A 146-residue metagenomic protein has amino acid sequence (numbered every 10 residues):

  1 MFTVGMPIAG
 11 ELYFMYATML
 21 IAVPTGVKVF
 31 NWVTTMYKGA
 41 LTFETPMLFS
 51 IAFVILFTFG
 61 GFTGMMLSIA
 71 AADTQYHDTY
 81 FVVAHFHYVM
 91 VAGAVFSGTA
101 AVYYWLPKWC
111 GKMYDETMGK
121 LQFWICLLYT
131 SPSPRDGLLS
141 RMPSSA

Functional and structural regions predicted by a protein language model:
M1-E11, V29-F49, M66-V82, S97-Q122 (+1 more regions): Juxtamembrane membrane-water interface segments of multi-pass membrane proteins, especially cytoplasmic-side
F14, T18, H77-M90: Short aromatic-rich membrane-water interface segments that cap or initiate transmembrane helices in multi-pass membrane
T18-N31, V91-A101: Hydrophobic cores of alpha-helical transmembrane segments in multi-pass inner/ER membrane proteins, independent
K28, V33, H87, L128: Divalent metal-coordination and catalytic microenvironments
I51-G64: Alpha-helical transmembrane segments of multi-pass integral membrane proteins
Y129-P134: Conserved small/polar residues in nucleotide/adenosyl-binding loops
R141-A146: Hydrophobic alpha-helical segments, chiefly the membrane-spanning helices and signal/signal-anchor peptides
